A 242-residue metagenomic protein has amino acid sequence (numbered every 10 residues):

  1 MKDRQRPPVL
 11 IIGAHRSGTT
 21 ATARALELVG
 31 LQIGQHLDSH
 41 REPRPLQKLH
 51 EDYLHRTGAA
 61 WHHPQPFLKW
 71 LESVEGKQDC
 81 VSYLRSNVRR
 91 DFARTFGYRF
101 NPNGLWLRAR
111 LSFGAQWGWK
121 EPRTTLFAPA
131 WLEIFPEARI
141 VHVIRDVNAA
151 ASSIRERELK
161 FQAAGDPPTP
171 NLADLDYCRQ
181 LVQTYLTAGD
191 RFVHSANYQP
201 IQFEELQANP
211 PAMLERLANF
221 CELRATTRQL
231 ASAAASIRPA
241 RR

Functional and structural regions predicted by a protein language model:
M1-Y98, I237: PAPS-dependent sulfotransferase catalytic core
A14-T19, A23, V29, G118 (+4 more regions): Small-side-chain structural scaffolding
D38-E42, I144-N148, Q229-A231: A short, structured active-site edge motif that brings together acidic residues
L46, T57-G58, H142, G165 (+2 more regions): Short, intrinsically disordered/low-complexity patches at protein termini and at juxtamembrane boundaries
K48-D52, E156-R157, R242: Short low-complexity, flexible loop/linker segments enriched in glycine and/or proline with clustered acidic
G104-T227: PAPS-dependent sulfotransferase catalytic domain
Q229-R242: C-terminal accessory extensions appended to soluble enzyme cores
